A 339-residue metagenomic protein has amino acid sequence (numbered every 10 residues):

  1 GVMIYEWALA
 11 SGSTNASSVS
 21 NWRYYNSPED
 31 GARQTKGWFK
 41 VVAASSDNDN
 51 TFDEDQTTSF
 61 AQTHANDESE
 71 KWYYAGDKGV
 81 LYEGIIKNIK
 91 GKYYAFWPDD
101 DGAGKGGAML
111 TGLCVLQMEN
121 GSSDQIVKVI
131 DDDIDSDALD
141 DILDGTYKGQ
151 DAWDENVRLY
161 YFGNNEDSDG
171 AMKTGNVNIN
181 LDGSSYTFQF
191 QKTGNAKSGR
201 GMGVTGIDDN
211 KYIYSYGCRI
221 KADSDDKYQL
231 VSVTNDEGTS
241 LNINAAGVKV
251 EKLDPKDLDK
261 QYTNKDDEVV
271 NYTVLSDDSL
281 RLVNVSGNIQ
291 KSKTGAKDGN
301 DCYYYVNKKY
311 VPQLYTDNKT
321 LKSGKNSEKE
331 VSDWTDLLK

Functional and structural regions predicted by a protein language model:
G1-K339: Extracellular adhesion/carbohydrate-binding repeat motifs centered on closely spaced tryptophans
